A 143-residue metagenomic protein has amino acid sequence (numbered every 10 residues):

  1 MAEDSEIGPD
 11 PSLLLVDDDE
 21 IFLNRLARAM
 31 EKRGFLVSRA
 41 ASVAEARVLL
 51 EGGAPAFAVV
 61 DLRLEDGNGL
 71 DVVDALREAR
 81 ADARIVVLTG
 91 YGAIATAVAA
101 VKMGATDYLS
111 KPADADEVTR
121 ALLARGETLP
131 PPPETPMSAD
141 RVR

Functional and structural regions predicted by a protein language model:
L23, E65, T89, A93: The feature encodes the CheY-like receiver
R39-F57: Acidic, metal-coordinating helix/loop segments flanking the phosphotransfer/catalytic sites of two-component signaling
S42, N68-D71, T89: Acidic catalytic/metal-coordinating carboxylates
V48, L70-D82, A99: Short amphipathic alpha-helix used as the core "switch/output" element in two-component signaling
A54-V59, L64, V86: Active-site beta3 strand of CheY-like receiver
A95, P112-L122: C-terminal output helix
P132-R143: AAA+ ATPase active-site-proximal loops
